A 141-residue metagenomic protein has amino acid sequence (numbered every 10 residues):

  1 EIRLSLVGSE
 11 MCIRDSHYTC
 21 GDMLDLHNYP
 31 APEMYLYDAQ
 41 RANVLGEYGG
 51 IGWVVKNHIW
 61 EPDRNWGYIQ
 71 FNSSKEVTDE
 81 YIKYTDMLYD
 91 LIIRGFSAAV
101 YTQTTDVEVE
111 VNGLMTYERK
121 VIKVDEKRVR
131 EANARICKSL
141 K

Functional and structural regions predicted by a protein language model:
E1-I13: Single conserved hydrophobic/aromatic residue that forms the stacking wall/gate of nucleotide- or nucleobase-binding
R14, L26-A39: Alpha-helical scaffolding within the catalytic cores of extracellular/periplasmic polymer-degrading hydrolases
D15, H27-N28, E47, E118: Residues at the C-termini of beta-strands that transition into short coil/loop
E33-K141: Substrate-binding clefts and catalytic carboxylate motifs of secreted carbohydrate-active enzymes
